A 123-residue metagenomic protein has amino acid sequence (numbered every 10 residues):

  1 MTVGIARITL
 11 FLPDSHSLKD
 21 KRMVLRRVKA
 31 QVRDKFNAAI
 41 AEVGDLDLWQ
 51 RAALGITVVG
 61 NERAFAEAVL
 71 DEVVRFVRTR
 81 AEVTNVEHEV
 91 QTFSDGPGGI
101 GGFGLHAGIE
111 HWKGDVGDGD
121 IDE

Functional and structural regions predicted by a protein language model:
T2-E123: Long, contiguous binding/interaction regions
